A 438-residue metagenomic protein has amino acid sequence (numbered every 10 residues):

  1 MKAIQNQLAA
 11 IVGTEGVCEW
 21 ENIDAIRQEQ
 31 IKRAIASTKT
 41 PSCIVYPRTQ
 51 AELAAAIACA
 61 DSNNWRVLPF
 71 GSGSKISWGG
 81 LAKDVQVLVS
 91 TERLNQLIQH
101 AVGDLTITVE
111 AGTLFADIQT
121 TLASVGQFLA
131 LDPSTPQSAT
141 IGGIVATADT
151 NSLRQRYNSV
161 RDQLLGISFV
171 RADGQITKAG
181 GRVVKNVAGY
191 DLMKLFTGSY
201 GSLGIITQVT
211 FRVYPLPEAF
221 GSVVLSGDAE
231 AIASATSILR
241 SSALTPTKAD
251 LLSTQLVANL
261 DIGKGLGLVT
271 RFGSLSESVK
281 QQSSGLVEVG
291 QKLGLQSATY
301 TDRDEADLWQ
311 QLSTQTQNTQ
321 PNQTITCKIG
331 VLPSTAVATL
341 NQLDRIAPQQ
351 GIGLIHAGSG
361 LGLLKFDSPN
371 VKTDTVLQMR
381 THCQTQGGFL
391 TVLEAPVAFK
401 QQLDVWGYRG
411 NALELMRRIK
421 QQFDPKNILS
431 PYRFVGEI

Functional and structural regions predicted by a protein language model:
M1-A58, S62-W65, S74-L105, D302-Q320 (+1 more regions): N-terminal flexible segment immediately upstream of the FAD-binding catalytic core in FAD-dependent oxidoreductases
L8, A34-V67, V85-Q137, D149-R182 (+2 more regions): N-terminal glycine-rich flavin-associated loop
L8, C59-A60, A235-R240, Q282-G290 (+2 more regions): Short amphipathic alpha-helices in soluble, non-transmembrane regions that often serve as interface/regulatory elements
A10-G16, L239-T247, R345-Q350, T385: Short secondary-structure junctions
Q50, D228-A229, F272-V279, L332-A336 (+1 more regions): Helix N-cap motif at beta-to-alpha junctions
W65, S72, G79-Q86, E92 (+2 more regions): Conserved glycine-rich FAD pyrophosphate-binding loop
A146, L165-T319: C-terminal substrate-binding/cap subdomain adjacent to the FAD-binding core in PCMH-type and related FAD-linked
